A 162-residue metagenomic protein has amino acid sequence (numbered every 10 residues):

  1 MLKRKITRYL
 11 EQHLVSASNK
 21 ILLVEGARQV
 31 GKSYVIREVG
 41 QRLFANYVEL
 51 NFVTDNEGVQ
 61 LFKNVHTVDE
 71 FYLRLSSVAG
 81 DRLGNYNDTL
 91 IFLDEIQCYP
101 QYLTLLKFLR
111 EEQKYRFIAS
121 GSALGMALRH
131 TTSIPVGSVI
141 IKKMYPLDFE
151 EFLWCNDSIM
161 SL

Functional and structural regions predicted by a protein language model:
M1-L162: Phosphate-binding site recognition
